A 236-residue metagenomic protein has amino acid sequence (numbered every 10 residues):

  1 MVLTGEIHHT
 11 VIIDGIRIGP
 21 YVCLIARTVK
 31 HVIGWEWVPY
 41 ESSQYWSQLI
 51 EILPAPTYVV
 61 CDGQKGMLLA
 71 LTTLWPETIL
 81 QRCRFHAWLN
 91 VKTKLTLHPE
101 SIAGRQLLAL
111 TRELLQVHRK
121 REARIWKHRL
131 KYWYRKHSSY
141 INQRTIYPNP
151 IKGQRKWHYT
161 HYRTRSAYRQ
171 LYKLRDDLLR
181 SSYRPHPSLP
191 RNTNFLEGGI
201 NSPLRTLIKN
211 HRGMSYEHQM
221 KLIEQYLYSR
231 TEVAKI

Functional and structural regions predicted by a protein language model:
M1-E77, L174: RNase H-like nuclease fold core
R17, L89, I200-N201: Short hydrophobic/aromatic residue motifs in ordered secondary structure
V22, A70, K94, R205-T206: Short, function-defining helix-loop hinge/capping sites that tune catalysis or transport
W35, A87, R212-G213: A generic structural signal for short coil/turn motifs at secondary-structure boundaries
Y58-C61, L68, A109-I236: Acidic/histidine-rich catalytic cores and adjacent linkers of DNA breakage/strand-transfer/modification proteins
D62-K65, L69-T111: Conserved beta-strand -> loop -> alpha-helix junction used to position metal-binding or nucleic-acid-contacting
